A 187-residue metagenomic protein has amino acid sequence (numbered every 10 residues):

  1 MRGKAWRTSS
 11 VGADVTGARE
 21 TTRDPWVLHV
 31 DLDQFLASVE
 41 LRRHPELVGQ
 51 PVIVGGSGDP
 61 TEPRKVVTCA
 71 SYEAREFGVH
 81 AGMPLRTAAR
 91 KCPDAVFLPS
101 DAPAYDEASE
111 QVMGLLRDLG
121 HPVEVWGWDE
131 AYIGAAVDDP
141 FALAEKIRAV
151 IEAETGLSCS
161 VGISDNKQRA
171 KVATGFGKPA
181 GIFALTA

Functional and structural regions predicted by a protein language model:
R2-W128, Y132, V137, G175: Residues that scaffold, gate, or flank divalent-cation-dependent active/transport sites
D139-A187: Long, highly charged, low-complexity intrinsically disordered interaction regions that mediate electrostatic DNA/RNA
